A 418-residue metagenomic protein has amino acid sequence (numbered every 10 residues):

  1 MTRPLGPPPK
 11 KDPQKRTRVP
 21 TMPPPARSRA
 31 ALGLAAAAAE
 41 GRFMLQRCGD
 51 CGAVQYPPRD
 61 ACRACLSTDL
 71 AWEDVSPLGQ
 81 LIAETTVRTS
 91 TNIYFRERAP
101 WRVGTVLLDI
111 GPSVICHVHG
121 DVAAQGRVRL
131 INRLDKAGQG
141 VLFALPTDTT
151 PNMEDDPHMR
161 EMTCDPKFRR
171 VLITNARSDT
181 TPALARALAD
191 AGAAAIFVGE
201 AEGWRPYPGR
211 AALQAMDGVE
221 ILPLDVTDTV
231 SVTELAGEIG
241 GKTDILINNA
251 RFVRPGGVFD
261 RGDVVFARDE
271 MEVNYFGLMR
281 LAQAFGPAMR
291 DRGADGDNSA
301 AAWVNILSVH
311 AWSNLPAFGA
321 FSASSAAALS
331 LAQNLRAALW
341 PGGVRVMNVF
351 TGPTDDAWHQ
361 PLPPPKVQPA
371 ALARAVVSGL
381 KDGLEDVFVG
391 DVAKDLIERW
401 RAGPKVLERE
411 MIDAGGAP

Functional and structural regions predicted by a protein language model:
R160-F197: Canonical Rossmann dinucleotide-binding motif of NAD(H)/NADP(H)-dependent dehydrogenases/reductases, specifically
A193-G209: Conserved glycine-rich Rossmann-like NAD(P)H-binding loop of the short-chain dehydrogenase/reductase
Q214-T229: Rossmann-fold cofactor-recognition segment
T233, R251-R268, D291, D295-D297 (+1 more regions): Conserved mid-core segment of classical short-chain dehydrogenase/reductases
A282-Q283, Q333: A short, exposed helix-loop element centered on a Lys and neighboring polar residues
D295-Q333, A337-W340: Catalytic loop of short-chain dehydrogenase/reductase
N348, D356, Q360-A402: C-terminal helical subdomain
